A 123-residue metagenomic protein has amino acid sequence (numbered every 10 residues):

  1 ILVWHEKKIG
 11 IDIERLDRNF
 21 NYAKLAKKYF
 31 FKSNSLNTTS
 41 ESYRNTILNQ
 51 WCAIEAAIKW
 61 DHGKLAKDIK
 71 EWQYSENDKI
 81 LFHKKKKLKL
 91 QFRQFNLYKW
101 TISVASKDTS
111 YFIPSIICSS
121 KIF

Functional and structural regions predicted by a protein language model:
I1-F123: Core catalytic alpha/beta fold that binds nucleotide/phospho-ligands
